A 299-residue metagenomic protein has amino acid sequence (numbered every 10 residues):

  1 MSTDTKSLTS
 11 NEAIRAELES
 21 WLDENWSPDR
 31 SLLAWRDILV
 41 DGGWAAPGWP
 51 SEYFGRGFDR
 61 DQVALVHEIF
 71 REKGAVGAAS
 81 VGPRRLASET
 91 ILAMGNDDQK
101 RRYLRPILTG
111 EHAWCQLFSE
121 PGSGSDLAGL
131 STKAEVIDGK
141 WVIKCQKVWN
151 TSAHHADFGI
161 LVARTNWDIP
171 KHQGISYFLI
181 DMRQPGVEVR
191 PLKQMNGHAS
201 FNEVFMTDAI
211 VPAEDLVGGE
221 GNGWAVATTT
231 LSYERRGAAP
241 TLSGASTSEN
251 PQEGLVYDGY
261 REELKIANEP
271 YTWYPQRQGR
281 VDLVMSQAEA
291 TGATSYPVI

Functional and structural regions predicted by a protein language model:
M1-G82, L86, Q99-P106, A113 (+2 more regions): Amphipathic, small/basic residue-rich leader segments at the start of a protein or domain
G43, P47, V66-R71, V162-A163 (+2 more regions): Short Ser/Thr-interspersed hydrophobic loop/turn segments at strand-loop and sheet-helix junctions that line or gate
E52-F54, S119-S123, G139, V148-W149 (+3 more regions): Short beta-turn/strand-loop junction motif enriched in small, turn-promoting residues
G110-F118, V162: A short, Trp-centered hydrophobic/proline-enriched beta-strand micro-motif
T132-E135: A structural signal for short hydrophobic beta-strand segments in well-ordered beta-sheet cores
K140, K144-R190, N202: A short core secondary-structure module
V187-I299: Glycine-rich beta->alpha junctions and the first turn(s) of the following alpha-helix
